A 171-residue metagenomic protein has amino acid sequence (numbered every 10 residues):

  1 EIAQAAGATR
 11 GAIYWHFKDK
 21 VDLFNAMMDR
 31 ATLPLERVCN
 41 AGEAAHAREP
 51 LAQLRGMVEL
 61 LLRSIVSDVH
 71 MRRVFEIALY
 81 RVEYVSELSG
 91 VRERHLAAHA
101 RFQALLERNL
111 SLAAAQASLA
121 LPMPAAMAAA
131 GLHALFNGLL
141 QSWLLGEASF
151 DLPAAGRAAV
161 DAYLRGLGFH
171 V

Functional and structural regions predicted by a protein language model:
E1-D22, A26: Helix-turn-helix
D19-D22, H70, P124, A128: Residue-level recognition of oxygen-bearing side chains
L33-N40, R48, A52-R55, V69 (+4 more regions): Amphipathic alpha-helical packing segments from all-alpha helical-bundle domains
P34-G42, V74, R81, L135-S142: Solvent-exposed, amphipathic alpha-helical segments
G42, H46, L79-V82, S86 (+1 more regions): Secondary-structure edge/capping motif, primarily at the C-terminal ends of alpha-helices and the immediately following
S64-S67, Y84, R108, L112 (+2 more regions): Amphipathic C-terminal alpha-helical segment
S67-E93: Amphipathic alpha-helical segments used for helix-helix packing
